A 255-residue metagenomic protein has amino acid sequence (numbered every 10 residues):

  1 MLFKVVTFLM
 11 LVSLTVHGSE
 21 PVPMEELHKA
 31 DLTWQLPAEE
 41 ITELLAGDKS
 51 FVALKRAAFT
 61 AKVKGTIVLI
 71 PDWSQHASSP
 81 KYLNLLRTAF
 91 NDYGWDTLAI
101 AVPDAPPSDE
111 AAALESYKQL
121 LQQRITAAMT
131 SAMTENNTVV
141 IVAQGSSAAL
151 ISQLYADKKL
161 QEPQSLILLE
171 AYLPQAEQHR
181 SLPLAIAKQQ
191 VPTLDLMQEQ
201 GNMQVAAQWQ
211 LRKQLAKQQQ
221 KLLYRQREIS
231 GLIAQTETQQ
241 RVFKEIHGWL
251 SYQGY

Functional and structural regions predicted by a protein language model:
M1-F8: Sec-dependent signal peptide recognition, specifically the positively charged N-region followed immediately by
S13-H17: N-terminal signal peptide c-region/cleavage motif recognized by signal peptidases
S19-F59: N-terminal cap/lid segment of alpha/beta-hydrolase-fold proteins
S50, A57-L98: Short, surface-exposed "cap/lid" segments of acyl-processing enzymes
D109-N136: Alpha/beta-hydrolase active-site loop
S131-K188: Primarily recognizes the serine-hydrolase "nucleophile elbow" in alpha/beta-hydrolase and SGNH/GDSL folds
E170-G231: The feature captures the conserved acid-bearing segment of alpha/beta-hydrolase catalytic domains
K221-Y255: C-terminal catalytic histidine-bearing segment of alpha/beta-hydrolase fold enzymes
